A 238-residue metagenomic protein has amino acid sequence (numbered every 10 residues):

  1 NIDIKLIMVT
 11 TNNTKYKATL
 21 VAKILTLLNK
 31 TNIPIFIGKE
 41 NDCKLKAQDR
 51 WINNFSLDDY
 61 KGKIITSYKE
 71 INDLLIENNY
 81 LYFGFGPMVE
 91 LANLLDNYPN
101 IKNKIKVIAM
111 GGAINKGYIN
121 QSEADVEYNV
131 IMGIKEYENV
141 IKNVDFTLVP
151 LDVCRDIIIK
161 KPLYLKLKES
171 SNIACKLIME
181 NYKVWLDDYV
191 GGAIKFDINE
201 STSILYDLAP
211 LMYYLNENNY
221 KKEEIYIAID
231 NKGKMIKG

Functional and structural regions predicted by a protein language model:
N1-L57: Active-site rim/loop-helix segments in enzyme catalytic domains that contact anionic ligands
N1-T19, Y60-D156: Active-site histidine-anchored catalytic micro-motif
D3-I4, Y128-K135, I141-G238: Conformational coupling and interaction surfaces
T26, K30, D96-N100, D145 (+1 more regions): Generic secondary-structure signature for well-ordered alpha-helical cores
F36-E40, M110, V149-L151, D230: Conserved beta-strand termini and adjacent loop/short-helix elements that scaffold enzyme active sites in alpha/beta
Q48-L57, N120-V126, L163-L165: Short, surface-exposed amphipathic charged segments that create phosphate/polyanion-binding patches used for binding
N53-G62, A193-D197: Short glycine/proline- and acidic residue-enriched helix-loop micro-motifs that form flexible lids or anion-recognition
